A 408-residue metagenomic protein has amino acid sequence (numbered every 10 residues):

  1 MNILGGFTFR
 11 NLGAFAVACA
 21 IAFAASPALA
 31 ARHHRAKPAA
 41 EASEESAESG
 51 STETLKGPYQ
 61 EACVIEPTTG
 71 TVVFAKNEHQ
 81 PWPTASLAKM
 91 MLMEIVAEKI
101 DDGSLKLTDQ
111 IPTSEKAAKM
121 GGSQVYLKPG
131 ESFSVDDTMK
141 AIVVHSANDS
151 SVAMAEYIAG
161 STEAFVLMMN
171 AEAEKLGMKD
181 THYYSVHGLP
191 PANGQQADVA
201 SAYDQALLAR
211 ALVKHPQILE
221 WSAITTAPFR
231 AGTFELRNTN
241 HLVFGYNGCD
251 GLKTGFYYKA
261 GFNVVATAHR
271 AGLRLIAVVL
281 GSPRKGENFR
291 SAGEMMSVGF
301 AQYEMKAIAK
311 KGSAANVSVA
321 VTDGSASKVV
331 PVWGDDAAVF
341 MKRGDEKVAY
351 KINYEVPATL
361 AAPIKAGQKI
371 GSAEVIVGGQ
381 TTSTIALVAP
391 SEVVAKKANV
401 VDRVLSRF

Functional and structural regions predicted by a protein language model:
N2-A16: Bacterial N-terminal signal peptides that target proteins for export
A14-A24: Bacterial N-terminal signal peptides
F23-A24, K76, K99, L105 (+11 more regions): A generic, residue-level signal for flexible/boundary positions that often mark functional hotspots
S26-A30: Sec/Tat signal peptide C-region and signal peptidase I cleavage site
A31-L207, L212-P216: Active-site-adjacent loops and short helices of periplasmic peptidoglycan-processing enzymes
H182, Q196-F408: Domain-terminus/edge residues, biased toward the C-terminal soluble/receptor-binding domains of extracytoplasmic
